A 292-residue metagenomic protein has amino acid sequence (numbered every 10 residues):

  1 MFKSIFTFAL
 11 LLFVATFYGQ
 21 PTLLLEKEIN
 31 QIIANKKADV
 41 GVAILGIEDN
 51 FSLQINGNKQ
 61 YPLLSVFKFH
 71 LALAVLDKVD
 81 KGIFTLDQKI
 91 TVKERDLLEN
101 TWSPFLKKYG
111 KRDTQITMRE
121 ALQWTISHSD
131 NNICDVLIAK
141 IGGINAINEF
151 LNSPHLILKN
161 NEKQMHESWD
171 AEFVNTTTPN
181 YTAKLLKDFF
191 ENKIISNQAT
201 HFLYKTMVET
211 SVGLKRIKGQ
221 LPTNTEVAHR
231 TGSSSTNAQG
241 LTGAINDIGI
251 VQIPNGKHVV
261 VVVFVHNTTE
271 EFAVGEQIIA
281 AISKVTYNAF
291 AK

Functional and structural regions predicted by a protein language model:
M1-T22: Bacterial Sec-dependent N-terminal signal peptides
P21-N35, S52, A139-N145, D188-K215 (+2 more regions): Structured C-terminal helix/loop/strand segments within mature extracytoplasmic catalytic/sensor domains
A38-Y61: Short, conserved catalytic-motif segment at the N-terminal edge
N50, P62-V92, V261: Active-site SXXK
I55-G57, T117-A121, H128-I133, K163-D170 (+1 more regions): Flexible glycine/proline-enriched surface loops and loop-helix/loop-strand junctions
D77-L97, I144, N148, S196-T200: Short, well-structured active-site flanking segments
L97-D135, I144: Conserved catalytic neighborhood of penicillin-recognizing serine enzymes
T114, C134-I194: Mid-domain, small-residue-enriched loop/turn segments at the edges of structured enzyme/sensor domains
